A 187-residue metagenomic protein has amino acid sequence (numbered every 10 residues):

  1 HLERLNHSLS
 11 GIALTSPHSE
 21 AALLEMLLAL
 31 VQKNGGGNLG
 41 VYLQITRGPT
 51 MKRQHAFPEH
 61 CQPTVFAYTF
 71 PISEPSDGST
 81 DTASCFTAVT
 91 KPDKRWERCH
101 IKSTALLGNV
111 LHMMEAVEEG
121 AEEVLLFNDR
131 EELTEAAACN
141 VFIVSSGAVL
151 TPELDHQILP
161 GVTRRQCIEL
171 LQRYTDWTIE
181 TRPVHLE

Functional and structural regions predicted by a protein language model:
H1-L125, D129-E132, E169-E187: Conserved alpha/beta cores of soluble small-molecule-handling proteins
L133, A138-E187: Conserved catalytic-core subdomain
